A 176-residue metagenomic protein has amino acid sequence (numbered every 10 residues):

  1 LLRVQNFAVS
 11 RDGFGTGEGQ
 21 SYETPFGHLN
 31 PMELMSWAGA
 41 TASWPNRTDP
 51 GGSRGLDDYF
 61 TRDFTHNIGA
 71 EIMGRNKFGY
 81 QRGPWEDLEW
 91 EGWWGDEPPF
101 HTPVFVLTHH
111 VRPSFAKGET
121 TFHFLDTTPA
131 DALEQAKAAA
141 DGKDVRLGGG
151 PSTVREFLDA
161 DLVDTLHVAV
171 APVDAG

Functional and structural regions predicted by a protein language model:
L1-L162, V170-G176: Portal/gating segments that form or line small-molecule/metal binding sites
